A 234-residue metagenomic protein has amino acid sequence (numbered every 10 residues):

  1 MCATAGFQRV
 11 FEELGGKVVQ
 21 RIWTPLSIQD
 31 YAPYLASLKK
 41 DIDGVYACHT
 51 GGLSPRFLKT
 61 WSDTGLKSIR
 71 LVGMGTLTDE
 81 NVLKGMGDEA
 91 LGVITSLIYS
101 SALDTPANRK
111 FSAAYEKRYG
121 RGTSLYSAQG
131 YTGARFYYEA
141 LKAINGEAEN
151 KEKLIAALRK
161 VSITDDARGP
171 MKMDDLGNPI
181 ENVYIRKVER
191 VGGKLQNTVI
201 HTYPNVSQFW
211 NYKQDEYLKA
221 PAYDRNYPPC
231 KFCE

Functional and structural regions predicted by a protein language model:
M1-F7, D79-E80, D104, A128-A134: Extracytoplasmic ligand-binding site segments that recognize negatively charged/polar headgroups
M1-T64, S101-K110, M171: Extracellular/periplasmic Venus flytrap/periplasmic-binding protein
Q8-G16, A36, K40, S62-L66 (+3 more regions): Sec-exported extracytoplasmic/periplasmic mature domains
L26, L66-D88, E152-T164: Venus flytrap/periplasmic-binding-protein-like
A47-P55, G73-N81, G130-Y131: Ligand-binding clamshell of periplasmic/extracellular solute-binding protein-like
R56, S101-V161, P179: Extracellular/periplasmic ligand-binding modules, especially the Venus flytrap/periplasmic-binding
G87-I98: Rossmann-fold dehydrogenase core element
S162-E234: Solvent-exposed, acidic/polar segments of extracytosolic/periplasmic ligand-binding ectodomains
